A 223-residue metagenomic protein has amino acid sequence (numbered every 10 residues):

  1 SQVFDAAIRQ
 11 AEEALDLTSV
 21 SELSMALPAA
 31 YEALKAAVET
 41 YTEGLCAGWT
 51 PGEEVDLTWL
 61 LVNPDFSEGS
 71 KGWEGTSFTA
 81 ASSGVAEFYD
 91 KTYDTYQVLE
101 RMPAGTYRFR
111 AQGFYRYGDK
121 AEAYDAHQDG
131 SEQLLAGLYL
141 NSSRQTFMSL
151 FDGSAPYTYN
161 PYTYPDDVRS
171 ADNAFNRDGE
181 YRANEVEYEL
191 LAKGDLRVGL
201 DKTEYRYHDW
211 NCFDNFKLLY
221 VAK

Functional and structural regions predicted by a protein language model:
S1-L60: Beta-rich interaction/scaffold domains
V62-Y93: Extracellular glycan-recognition surfaces and repeat-rich motifs
F66, Y93-Y124, N184-L190, F216: Extra-cytoplasmic beta-strand recognition segments
K71-G75, F88-D90, P103-A104, F114-E132 (+1 more regions): Extended, low-complexity, turn-rich repeat/linker tracts enriched in Gly/Pro/Ser/Thr and Asp/Glu that occur
Y115-N173: Extracellular ligand-binding interfaces
D172-R177, G199-D209: Short beta-strand-plus-loop segments that form exposed binding edges in beta-rich domains
E187-K202: Noncatalytic modules at the cell exterior or secretory-pathway interfaces, chiefly beta-strand-rich lectin/adhesion
R206-K223: Exposed low-complexity, polar/acidic, P/S/T/G-rich flexible segments that act as propeptides, protease-susceptible
